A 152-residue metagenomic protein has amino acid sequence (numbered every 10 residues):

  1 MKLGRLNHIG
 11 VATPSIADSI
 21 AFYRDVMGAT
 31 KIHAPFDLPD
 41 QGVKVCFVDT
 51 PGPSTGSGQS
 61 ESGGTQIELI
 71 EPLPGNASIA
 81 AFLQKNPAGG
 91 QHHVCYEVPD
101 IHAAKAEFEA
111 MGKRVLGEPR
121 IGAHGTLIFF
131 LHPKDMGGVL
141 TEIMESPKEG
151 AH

Functional and structural regions predicted by a protein language model:
M1, G58, A81-P87: Short, flexible, solvent-exposed loop/turn segments with mixed acidic/basic and small polar residues
M1, V11-G56, S60-G64, A103-A106 (+3 more regions): Core segments of cupin and vicinal oxygen chelate
M1-I20, G89-Y96, S146-H152: N-terminal beta-strand motif that seeds the catalytic metal site of vicinal oxygen chelate
L6, T13, I20-Y23, V48 (+5 more regions): Short, structured motif recognition centered on aromatic/hydrophobic residues
H33, N76-A81: A short, acidic/glycine-rich surface segment
N76-S78, G122, S146: Serine-centered coil/turn micro-motif
F82-A110: Short, solvent-exposed interaction modules
